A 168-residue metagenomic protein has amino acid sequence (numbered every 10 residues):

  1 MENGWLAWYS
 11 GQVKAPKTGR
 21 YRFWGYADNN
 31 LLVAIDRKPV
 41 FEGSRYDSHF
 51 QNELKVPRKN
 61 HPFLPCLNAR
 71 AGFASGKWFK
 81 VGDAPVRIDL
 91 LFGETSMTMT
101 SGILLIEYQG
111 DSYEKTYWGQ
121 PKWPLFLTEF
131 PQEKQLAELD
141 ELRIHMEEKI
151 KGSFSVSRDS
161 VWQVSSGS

Functional and structural regions predicted by a protein language model:
M1-S168: Acidic/polar, compositionally biased interaction segments
